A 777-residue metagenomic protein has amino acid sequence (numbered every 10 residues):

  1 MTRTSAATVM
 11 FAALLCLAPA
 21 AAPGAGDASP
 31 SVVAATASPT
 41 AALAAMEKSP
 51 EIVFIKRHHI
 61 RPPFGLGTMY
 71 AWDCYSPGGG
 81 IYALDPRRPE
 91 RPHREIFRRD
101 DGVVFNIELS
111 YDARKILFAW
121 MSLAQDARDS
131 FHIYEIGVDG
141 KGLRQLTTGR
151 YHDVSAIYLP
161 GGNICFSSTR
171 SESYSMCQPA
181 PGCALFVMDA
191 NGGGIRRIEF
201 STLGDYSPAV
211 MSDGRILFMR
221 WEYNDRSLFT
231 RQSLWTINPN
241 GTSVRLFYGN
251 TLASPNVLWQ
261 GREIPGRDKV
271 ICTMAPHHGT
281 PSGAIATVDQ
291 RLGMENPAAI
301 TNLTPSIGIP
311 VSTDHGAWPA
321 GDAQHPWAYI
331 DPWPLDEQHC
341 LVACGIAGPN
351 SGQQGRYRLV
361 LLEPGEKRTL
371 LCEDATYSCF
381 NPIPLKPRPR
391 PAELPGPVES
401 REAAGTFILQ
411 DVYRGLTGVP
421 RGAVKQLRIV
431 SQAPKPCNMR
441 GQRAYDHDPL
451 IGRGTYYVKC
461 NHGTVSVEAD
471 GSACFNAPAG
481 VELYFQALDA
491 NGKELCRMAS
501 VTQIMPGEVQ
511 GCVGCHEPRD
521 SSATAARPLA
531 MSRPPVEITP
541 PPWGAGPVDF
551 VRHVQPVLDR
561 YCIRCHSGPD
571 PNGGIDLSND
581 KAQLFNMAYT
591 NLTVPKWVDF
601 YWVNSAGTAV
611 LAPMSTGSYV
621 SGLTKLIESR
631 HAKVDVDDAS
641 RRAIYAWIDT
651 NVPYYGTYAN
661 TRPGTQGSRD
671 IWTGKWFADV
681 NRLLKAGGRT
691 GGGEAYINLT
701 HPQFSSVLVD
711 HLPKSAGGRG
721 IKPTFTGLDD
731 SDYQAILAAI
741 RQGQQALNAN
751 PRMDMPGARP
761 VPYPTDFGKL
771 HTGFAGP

Functional and structural regions predicted by a protein language model:
M1-T4: Positively charged n-region of N-terminal signal peptides that target proteins for export
T8-A18: Bacterial N-terminal signal peptides
M10, D139, N191, V458-C460 (+3 more regions): Preference for short coil/turn "hinge" residues that link or interrupt alpha-helices
A12, V412-G415, I721: Charged, low-complexity surface segments at secondary-structure and domain boundaries
G24-S49, R61, S76, G422-V424 (+4 more regions): Aromatic- and Gly/Pro-enriched helix-to-coil junctions and flexible linker segments
A25-D470, N476, L495-Q503, G507-Q510: Sequence signature of WD/YWTD-type beta-propeller architectures
